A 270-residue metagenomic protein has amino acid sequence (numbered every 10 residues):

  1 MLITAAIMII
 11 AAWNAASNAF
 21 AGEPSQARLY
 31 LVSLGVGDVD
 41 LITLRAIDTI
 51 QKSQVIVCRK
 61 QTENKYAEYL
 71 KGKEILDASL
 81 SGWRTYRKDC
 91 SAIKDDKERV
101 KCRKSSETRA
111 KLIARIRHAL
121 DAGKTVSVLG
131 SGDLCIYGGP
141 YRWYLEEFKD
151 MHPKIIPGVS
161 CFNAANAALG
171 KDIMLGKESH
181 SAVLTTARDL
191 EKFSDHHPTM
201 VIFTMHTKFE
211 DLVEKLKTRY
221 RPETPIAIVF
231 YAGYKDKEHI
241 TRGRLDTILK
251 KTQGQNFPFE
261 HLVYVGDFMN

Functional and structural regions predicted by a protein language model:
L2-A12: Bacterial N-terminal signal peptides
M8, S17-A19: Cleavable N-terminal signal peptides
F20-D40, L44-P153, D246-L249, Q253 (+1 more regions): Class I S-adenosyl-L-methionine
A21-L31, E98-S105, H118-V126, D189 (+1 more regions): A contiguous loop/helix-start segment that scaffolds small-molecule binding in enzyme catalytic cores
Q61-K65, C135, C161, K208 (+1 more regions): Alpha-helix capping/helix-boundary segments
E63-K65, W83-R84, S160-A164, A182 (+1 more regions): Short gly/pro/ser/thr-enriched loop/turn and capping motifs at secondary-structure boundaries
E74-L80, H152-K154, I173-H180, R221-I228: Short hydrophobic/aromatic-enriched beta-strand-loop microsegments
G130-H197, H239: Class I SAM-dependent methyltransferase SAM-binding "motif I" and its flanking Rossmann-like core
